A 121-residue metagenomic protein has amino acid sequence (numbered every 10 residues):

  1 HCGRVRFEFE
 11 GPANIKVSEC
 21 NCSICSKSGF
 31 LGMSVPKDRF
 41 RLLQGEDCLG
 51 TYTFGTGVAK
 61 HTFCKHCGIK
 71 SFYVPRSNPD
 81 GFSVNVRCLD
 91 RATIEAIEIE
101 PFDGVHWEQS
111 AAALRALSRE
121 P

Functional and structural regions predicted by a protein language model:
H1-P121: A short Gly-Trp-Pro
